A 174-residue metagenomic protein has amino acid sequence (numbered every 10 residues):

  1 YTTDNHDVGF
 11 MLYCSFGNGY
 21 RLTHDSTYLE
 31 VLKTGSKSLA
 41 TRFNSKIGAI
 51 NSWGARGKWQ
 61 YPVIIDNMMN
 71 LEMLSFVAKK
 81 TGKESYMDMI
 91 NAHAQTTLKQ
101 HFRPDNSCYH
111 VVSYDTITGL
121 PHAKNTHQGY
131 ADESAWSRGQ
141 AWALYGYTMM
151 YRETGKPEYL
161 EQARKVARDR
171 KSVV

Functional and structural regions predicted by a protein language model:
Y1-V174: Glycan-recognition and catalytic cores of secretory/periplasmic carbohydrate-active enzymes
